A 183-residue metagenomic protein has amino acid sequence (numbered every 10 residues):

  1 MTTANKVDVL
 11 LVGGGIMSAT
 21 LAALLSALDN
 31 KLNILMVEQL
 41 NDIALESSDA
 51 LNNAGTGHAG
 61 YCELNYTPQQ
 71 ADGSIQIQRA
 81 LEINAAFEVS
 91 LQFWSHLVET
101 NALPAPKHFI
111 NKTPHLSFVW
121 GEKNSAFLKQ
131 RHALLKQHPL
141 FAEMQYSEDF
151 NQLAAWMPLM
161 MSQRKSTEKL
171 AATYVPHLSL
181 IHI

Functional and structural regions predicted by a protein language model:
M1-K6: A short, basic/flexible loop-to-alpha-helix module at the beginning of a structural domain
D8-L35: N-terminal Rossmann-like FAD-binding beta1-loop-alpha1 element of flavoenzymes
G13, E38, V119: Short beta-strand/turn micro-motifs composed of small residues that flank or help shape donor/cofactor-binding pockets
A27-D49: Glycine-rich FAD pyrophosphate-binding loop
A50-A54: Short, flexible, mixed-charge acidic loops at enzyme active sites
G55-L159: Dinucleotide-binding Rossmann-like beta1-alpha1 core, especially the glycine-rich loop that anchors the ADP
Y174-S179: Glycine-rich "substrate-gating" loop/helix at the edge of Rossmann-like oxidoreductase active sites
H182-I183: Conserved small/polar residues in nucleotide/adenosyl-binding loops
